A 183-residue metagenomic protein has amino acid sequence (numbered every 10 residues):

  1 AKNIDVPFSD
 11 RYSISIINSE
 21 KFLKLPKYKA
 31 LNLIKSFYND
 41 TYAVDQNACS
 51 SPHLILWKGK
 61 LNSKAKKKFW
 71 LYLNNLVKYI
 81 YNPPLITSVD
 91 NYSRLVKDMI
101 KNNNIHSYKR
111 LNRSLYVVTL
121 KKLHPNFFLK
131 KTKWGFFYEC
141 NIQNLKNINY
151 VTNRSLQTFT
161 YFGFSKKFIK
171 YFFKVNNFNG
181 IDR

Functional and structural regions predicted by a protein language model:
A1-L61: Conserved NAD(P)+-binding/catalytic subdomain of aldehyde/semialdehyde dehydrogenases
K35, Y42-T160, K167-R183: NAD(P)-dependent aldehyde/semialdehyde dehydrogenase
